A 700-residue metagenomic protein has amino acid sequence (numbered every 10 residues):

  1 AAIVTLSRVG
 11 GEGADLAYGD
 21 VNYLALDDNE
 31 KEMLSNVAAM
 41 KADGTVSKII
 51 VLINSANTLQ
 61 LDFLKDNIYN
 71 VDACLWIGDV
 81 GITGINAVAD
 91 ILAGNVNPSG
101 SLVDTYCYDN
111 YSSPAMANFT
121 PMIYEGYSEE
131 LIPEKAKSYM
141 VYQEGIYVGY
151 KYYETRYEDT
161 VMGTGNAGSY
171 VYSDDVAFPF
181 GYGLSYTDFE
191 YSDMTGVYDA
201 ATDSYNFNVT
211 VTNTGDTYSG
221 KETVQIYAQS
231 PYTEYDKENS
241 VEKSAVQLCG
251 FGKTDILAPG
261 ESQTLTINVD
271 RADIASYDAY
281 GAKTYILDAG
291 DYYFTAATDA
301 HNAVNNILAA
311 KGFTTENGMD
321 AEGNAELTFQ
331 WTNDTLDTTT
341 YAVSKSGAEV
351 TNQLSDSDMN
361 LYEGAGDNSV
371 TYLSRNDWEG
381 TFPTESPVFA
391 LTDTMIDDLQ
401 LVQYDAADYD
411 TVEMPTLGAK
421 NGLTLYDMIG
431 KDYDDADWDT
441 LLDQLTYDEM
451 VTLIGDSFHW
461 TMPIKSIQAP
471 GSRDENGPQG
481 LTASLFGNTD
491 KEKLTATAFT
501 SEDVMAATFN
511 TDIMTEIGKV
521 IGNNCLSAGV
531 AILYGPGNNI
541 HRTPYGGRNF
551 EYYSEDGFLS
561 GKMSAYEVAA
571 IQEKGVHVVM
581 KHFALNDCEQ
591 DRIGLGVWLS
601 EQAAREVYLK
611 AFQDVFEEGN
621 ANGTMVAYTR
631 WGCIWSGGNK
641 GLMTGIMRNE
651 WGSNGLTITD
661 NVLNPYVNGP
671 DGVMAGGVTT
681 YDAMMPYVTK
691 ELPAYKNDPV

Functional and structural regions predicted by a protein language model:
A1-Y277, D288-F294, A300, G347 (+1 more regions): Glycoside hydrolase catalytic-domain context in secreted enzymes
R271-A342: Terminal connector regions
